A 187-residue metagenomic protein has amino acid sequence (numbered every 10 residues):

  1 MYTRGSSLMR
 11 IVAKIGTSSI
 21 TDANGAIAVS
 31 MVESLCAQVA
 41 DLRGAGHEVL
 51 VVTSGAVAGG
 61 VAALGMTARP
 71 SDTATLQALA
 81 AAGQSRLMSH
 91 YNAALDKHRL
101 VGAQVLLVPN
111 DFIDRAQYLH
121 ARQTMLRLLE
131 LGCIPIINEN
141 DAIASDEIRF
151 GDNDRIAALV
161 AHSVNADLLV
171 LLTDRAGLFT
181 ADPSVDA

Functional and structural regions predicted by a protein language model:
M1-A187: Nucleotide/pyrophosphate-binding catalytic subdomain
